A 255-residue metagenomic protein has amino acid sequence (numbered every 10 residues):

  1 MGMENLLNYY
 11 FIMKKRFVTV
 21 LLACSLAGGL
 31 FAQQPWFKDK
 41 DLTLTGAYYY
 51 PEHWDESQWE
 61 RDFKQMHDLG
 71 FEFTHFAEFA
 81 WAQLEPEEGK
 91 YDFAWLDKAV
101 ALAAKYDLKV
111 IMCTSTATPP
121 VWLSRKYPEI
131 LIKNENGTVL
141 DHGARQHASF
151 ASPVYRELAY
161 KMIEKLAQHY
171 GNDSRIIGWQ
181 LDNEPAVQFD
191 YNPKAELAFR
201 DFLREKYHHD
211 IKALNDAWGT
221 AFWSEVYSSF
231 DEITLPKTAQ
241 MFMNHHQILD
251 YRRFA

Functional and structural regions predicted by a protein language model:
M1-M3: Methionine residue identity
L6-V20: Bacterial N-terminal signal peptides that target proteins for export
T19-G29: Bacterial N-terminal signal peptides
Q34-Q58, K64-E72: An acidic-aromatic substrate-binding cleft motif
T43-A47, T74-F76, V110-C113, I177-L181: Hydrophobic faces of well-ordered beta-strands that scaffold small-molecule active sites in alpha/beta enzyme cores
Y50-E52, F79, S115-P119, L181-A186: Active-site beta-loop-alpha junctions enriched in small/polar residues
E60-L140, E164-A167: Aromatic-lined substrate-binding rim segments of carbohydrate-active enzymes
L140-A255: Polysaccharide-binding and catalytic clefts of secreted carbohydrate-active enzymes
